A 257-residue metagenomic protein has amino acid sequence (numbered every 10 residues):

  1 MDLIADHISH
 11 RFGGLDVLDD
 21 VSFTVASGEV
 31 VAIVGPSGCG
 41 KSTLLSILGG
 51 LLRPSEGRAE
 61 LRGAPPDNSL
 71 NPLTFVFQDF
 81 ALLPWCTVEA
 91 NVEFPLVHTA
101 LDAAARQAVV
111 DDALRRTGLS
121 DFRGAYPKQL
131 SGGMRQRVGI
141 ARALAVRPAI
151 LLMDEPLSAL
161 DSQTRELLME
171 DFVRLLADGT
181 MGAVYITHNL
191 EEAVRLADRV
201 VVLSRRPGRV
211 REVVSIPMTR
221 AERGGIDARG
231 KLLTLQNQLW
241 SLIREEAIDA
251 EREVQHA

Functional and structural regions predicted by a protein language model:
V34-P36: The feature captures the beta-strand-to-loop junction immediately N-terminal to the Walker
G49: Helix-to-loop junction immediately C-terminal to a conserved catalytic motif
G57-N68: Conserved ABC transporter NBD signature motif
C86-F94: Short coil-to-helix segment of the ABC ATPase nucleotide-binding domain corresponding to the Q-loop/switch region
V97, A104-F122, R174: Conserved ABC ATPase "signature" region
Y126-L130, M134: Conserved ABC ATPase signature
A145-A149: A short, proline-enriched helix->beta-strand linker immediately N-terminal to the Walker B motif in ABC-type P-loop
